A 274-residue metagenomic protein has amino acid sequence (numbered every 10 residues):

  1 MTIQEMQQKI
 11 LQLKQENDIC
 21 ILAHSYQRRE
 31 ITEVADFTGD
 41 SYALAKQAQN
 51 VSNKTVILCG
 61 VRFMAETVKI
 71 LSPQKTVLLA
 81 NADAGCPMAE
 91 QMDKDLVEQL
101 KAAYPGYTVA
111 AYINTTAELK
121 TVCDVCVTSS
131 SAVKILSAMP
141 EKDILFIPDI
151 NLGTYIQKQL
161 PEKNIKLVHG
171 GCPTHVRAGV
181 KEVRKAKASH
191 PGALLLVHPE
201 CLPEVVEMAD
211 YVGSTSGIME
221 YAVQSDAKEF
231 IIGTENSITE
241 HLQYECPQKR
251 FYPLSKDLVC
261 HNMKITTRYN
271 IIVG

Functional and structural regions predicted by a protein language model:
M1-I232, I238-G274: Active-site loop-to-helix "anion-binding N-cap" substructures in soluble metabolic enzymes
